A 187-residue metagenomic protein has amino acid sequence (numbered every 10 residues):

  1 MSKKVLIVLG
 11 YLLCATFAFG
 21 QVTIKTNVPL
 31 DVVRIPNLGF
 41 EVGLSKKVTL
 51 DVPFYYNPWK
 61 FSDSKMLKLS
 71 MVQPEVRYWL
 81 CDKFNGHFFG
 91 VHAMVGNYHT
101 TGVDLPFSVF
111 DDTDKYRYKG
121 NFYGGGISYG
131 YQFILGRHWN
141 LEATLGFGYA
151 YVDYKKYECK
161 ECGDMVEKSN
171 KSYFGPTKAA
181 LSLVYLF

Functional and structural regions predicted by a protein language model:
M1-V5: Positively charged n-region of N-terminal signal peptides that target proteins for export
I7-V8, A18: Cleavable N-terminal signal peptides
L13-G20: Sec/Tat signal peptide C-region and signal peptidase I cleavage site
G20-P29: Cleaved targeting-peptide boundary
R34-P36: Short N-terminal binding/cap micro-motifs at the start of the first secondary-structure element
L38-F40: A short acidic, amphipathic alpha-helical/loop segment
V42-A143, A180-Y185: Gram-negative (and chloroplast) outer-membrane scaffold detector with strong preference for beta-barrel transmembrane
G136-F187: Predominantly the C-terminal beta-signal and adjacent terminal strand-loop region of outer-membrane beta-barrel
